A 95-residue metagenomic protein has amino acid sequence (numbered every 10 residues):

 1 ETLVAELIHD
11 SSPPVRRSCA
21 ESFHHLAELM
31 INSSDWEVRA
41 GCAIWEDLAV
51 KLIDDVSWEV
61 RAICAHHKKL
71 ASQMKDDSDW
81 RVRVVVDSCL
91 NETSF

Functional and structural regions predicted by a protein language model:
E1-F95: Alpha-helical scaffold segments
